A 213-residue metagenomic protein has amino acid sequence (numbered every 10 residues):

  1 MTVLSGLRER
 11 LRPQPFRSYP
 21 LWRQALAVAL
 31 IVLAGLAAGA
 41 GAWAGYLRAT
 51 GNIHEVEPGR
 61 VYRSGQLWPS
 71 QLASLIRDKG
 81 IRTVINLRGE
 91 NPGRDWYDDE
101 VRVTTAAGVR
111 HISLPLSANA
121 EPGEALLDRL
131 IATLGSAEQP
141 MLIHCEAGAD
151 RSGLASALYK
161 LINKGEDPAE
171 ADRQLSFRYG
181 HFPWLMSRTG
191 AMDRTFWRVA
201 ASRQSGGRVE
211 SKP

Functional and structural regions predicted by a protein language model:
T2-M141, L154-P213: Cys-dependent protein tyrosine phosphatase-like superfamily
C145: Short cysteine clusters
G148: Substrate/cofactor-recognition hotspot
